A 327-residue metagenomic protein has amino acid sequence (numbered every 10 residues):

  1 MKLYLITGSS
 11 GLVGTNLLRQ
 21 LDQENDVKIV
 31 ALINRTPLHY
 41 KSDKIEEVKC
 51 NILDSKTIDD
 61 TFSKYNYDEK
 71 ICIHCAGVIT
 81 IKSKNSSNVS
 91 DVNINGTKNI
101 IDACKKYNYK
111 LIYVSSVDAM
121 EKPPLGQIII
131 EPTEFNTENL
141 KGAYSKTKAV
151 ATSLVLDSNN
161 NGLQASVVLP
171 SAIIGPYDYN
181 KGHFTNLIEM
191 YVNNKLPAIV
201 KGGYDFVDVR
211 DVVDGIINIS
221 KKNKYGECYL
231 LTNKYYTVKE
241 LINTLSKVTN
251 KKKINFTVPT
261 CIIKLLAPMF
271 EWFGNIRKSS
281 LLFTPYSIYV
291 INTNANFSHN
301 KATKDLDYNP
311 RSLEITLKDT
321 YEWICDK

Functional and structural regions predicted by a protein language model:
L3-E24: N-terminal Rossmann NAD(P)H-binding glycine-rich loop of SDR-like oxidoreductase domains
K41, I45, C50-N95, A103: NAD(P)H-binding glycine-rich loop region in Rossmannoid oxidoreductase-like domains and their noncatalytic homologs
I71, N95-Y144: Conserved Rossmann-fold NAD(P)-dependent oxidoreductase catalytic core, especially the SDR/UDP-sugar
I81, V117-Q127, I173-Y179: Conserved catalytic-site region of short-chain dehydrogenase/reductase
L140-S166: Active-site Tyr-X1-5-Lys
N161-V167, S171-D205: NAD(P)-dependent short-chain dehydrogenase/reductase
K181-H183, V200-K221, E227: Substrate-positioning beta->alpha
G215-L281, H299, K304, S312-I324: Mid/C-terminal beta-alpha module of Rossmann-like enzyme folds, strongest in SDR-family dehydrogenases/epimerases
